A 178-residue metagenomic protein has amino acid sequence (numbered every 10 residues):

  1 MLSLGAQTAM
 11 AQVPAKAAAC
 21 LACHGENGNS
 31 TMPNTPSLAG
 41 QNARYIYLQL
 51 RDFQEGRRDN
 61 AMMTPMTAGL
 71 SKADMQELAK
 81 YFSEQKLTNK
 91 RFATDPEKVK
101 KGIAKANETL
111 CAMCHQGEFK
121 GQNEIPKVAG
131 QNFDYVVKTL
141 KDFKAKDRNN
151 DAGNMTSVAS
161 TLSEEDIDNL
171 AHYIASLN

Functional and structural regions predicted by a protein language model:
M1-A9: C-terminal segment of classical bacterial N-terminal signal peptides
A9-N29, K90, T94-G117, N132: Sequence/structural segment immediately N-terminal to covalent heme-attachment motifs in c-type and related
K16, Y45, Q49, M62 (+4 more regions): Hydrophobic alpha-helical segments typical of transmembrane helices and their membrane-interface/capping positions
G28-R58, T64-L70, N107, F119-A145 (+2 more regions): Gly/Gly-Pro-rich "capping" loops immediately C-terminal to redox-active cysteine motifs in periplasmic/lumenal
N29-S30, E84-E97, E118-P126, K144-A152 (+1 more regions): Inter-heme linker and motif-flanking segments adjacent to c-type heme-binding CXXCH motifs in c-type cytochromes
A68-K90, D134, S160-N178: C-terminal capping alpha-helices of c-type cytochrome domains
